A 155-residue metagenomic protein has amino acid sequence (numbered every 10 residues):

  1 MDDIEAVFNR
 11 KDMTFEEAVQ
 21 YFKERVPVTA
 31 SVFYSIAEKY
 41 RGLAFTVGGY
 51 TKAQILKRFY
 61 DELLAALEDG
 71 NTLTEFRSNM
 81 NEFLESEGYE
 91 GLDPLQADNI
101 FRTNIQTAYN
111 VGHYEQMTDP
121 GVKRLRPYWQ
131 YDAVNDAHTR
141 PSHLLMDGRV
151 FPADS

Functional and structural regions predicted by a protein language model:
M1-S155: Domain-core detector
